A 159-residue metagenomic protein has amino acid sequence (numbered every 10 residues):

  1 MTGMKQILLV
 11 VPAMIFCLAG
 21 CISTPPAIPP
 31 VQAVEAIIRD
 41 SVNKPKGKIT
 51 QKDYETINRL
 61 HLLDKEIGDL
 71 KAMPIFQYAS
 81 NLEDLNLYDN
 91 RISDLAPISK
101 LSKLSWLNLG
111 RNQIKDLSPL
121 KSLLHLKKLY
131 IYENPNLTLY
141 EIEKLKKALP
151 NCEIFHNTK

Functional and structural regions predicted by a protein language model:
M1-G3: Short, Lys/Arg-enriched N-terminal segments with co-localized hydrophobic residues within the first ~10-30 amino acids
K5-V11: Sec-dependent signal peptide recognition, specifically the positively charged N-region followed immediately by
T24-A72: N-terminal segments that cap or nucleate solenoid repeat domains
E55-S93, P97, S102-K115, P119 (+1 more regions): Concave beta-strand-loop units of leucine-rich repeat
